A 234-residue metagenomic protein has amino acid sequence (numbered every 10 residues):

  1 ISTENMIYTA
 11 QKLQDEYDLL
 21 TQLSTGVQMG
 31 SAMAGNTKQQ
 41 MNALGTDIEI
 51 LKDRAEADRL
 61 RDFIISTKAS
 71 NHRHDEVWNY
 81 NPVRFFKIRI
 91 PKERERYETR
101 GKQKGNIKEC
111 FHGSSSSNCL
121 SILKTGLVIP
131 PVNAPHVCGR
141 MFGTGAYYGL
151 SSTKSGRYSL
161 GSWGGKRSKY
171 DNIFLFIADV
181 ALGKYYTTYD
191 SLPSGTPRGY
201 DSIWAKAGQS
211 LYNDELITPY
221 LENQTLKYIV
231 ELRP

Functional and structural regions predicted by a protein language model:
I1-N118, P219-P234: Intrinsically disordered, low-complexity terminal and linker regions
Q11, G35, R96-P234: Segments that shape or occlude catalytic/ligand-binding pockets
